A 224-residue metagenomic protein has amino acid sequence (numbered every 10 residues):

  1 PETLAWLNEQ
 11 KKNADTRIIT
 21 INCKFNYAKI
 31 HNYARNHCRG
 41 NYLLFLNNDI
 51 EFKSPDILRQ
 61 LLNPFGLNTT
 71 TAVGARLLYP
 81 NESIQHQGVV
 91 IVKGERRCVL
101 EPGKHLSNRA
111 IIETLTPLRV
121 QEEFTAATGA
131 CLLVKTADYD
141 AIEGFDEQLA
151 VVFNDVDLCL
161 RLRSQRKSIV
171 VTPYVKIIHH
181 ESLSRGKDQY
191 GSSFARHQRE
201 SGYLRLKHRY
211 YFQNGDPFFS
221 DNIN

Functional and structural regions predicted by a protein language model:
P1-K24: Acidic donor-binding segment of Leloir-type glycosyltransferases
I21-C38: Glycine-rich, basic loop-to-helix element that forms the pyrophosphate-binding segment of sugar-nucleotide handling
L43: Short aromatic/hydrophobic "clamp" motif used to bind/position activated sugar donors
L46-N48: Active-site acidic Asp-centered loop
I50, S54-R97: Conserved donor NDP-sugar-binding/catalytic core segment of glycosyltransferases
I57-L61, L118, E122-E143, Q148-K176: A short, conserved alpha-helix in the catalytic core of glycosyltransferases
T71, N81-E82, V92-F124, T128 (+3 more regions): C-terminal, non-catalytic tails of nucleotide-sugar-dependent glycosyltransferases
V73-R76, T172-P173, H180: Short glycine/serine/threonine-enriched helix-capping/active-site loop that flanks the nucleotide-sugar donor pocket
